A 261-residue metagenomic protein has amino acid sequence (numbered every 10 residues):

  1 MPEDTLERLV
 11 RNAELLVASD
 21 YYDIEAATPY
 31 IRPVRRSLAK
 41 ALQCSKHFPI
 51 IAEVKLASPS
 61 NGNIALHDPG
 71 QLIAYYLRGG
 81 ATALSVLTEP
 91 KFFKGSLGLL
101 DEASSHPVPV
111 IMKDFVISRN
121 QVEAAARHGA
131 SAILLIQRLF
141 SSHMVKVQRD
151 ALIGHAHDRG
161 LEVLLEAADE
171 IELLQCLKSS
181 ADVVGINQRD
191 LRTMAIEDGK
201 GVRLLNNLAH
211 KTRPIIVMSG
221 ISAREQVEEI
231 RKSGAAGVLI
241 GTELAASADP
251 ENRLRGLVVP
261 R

Functional and structural regions predicted by a protein language model:
M1-I64: An N-cap/entry alpha-helix motif that binds or orients negatively charged groups
L9, A52, Y76, L84 (+5 more regions): Conserved, mostly hydrophobic/aromatic
N12, K55-P59, E89, F115 (+5 more regions): Active-site beta-loop-alpha junctions enriched in small/polar residues
P49, S60-K113, I117-A156, L164 (+2 more regions): N-terminal active-site wall of soluble small-molecule enzyme domains
G80-A81, S105-P109, R127-I133, H157-L161 (+4 more regions): Glycine-enriched alpha-helix->loop->beta-strand junction motifs that scaffold or abut catalytic
T82, V86, R127-H143, G185-A195 (+1 more regions): Glycine-rich phosphate-binding active-site loops on the catalytic face of alpha/beta enzymes
V110, I117-G129, A168-S180, P214-I240 (+1 more regions): Catalytic cores of alpha/beta
D198-L208, L244-R261: C-terminal helical cap(s) of enzyme catalytic domains, especially alpha/beta-barrels
